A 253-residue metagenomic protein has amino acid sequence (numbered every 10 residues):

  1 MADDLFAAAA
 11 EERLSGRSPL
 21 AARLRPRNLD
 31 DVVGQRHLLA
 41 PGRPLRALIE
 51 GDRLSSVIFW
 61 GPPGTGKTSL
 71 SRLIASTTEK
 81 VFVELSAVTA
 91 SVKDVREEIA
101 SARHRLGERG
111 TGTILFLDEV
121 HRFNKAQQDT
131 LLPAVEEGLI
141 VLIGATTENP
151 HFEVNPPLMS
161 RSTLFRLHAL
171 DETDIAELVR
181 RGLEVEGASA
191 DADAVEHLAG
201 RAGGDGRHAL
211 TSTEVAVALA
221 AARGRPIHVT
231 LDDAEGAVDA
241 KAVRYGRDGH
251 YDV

Functional and structural regions predicted by a protein language model:
A2-G16, A47-S86, S101-R103, L132-E137: Walker A/P-loop
L38-G42, K80-I114, K125: Short glycine-rich substrate-engagement loop in P-loop NTPases that contacts/grips substrate
R46-E50, L117, H121-S160: Conserved catalytic/switch belt of AAA+ P-loop NTPases
S86-V88, T163-A176: Conserved AAA+ ATPase "SRH/arginine-finger" region at the nucleotide-binding site
D171-A192: Conserved small helical "lid"/interfacial subdomain of P-loop NTPases
A188-R201, L231-G236: Short conserved motifs of the RecA-like P-loop NTPase core
E196-R201, R207-A222: C-terminal helical "lid" of AAA+/P-loop NTPase domains
T213, A220-A242: Conserved C-terminal helix/linker of AAA+ ATPases
